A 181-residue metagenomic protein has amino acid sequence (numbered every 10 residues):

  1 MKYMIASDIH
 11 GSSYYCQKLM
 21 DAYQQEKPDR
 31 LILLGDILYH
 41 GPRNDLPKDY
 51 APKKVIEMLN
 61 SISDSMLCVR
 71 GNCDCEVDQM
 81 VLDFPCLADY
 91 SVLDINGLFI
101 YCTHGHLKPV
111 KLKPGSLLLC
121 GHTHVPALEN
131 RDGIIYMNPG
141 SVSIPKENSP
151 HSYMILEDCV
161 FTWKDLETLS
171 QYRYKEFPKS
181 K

Functional and structural regions predicted by a protein language model:
K2-I95: Core catalytic region of metal-dependent phosphoesterases/phosphodiesterases, especially metallo-beta-lactamase-like
F84-L87, N96-D165, S170-Y172, F177: Conserved beta-sheet core of the metallophosphoesterase superfamily
K179-K181: Non-catalytic terminal accessory segments
